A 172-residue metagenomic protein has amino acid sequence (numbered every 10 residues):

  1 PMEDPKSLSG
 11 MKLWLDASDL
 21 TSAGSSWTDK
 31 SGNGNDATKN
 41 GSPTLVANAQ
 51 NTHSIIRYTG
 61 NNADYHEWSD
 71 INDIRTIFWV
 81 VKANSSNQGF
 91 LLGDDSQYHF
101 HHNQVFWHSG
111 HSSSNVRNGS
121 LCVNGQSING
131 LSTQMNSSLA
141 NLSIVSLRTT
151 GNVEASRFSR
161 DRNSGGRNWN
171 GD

Functional and structural regions predicted by a protein language model:
M2-E3, T44-V46, M135, G165: Short, flexible coil/linker segments at or flanking structured domains
M2-S31: Extracellular carbohydrate-recognition regions
P5-M11, Y65-I77, T133-S143, R167-D172: Extracellular/lumenal carbohydrate-interaction signature centered on repeated Trp-anchored short motifs
S7, K12, D19, T44 (+4 more regions): Acidic/proline-rich low-complexity IDRs
D16-S18, K82, D95, R148-T150 (+1 more regions): Active-site-proximal beta-strand/loop segments in catalytic clefts of secreted hydrolases
S22-W27, S31-S120, V153-S156, R167-N168: Extracellular glycan-recognition modules
L121-G130, M135-G166: Carbohydrate-binding surfaces in secreted/extracellular proteins
